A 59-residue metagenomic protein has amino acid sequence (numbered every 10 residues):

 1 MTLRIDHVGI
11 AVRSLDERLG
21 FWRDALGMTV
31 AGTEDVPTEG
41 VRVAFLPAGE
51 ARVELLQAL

Functional and structural regions predicted by a protein language model:
T2, I10-R52: Core segments of cupin and vicinal oxygen chelate
E54-L59: Intrinsic, low-complexity N-terminal interaction/targeting segments
